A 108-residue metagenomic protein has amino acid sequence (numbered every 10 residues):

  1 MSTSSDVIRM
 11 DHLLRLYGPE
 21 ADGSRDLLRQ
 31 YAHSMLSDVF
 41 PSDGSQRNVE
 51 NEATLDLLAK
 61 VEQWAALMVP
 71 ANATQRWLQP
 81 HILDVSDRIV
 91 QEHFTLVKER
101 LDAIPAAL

Functional and structural regions predicted by a protein language model:
M1, V97-L108: Alpha-helical transmembrane segments and their immediate juxtamembrane boundary regions in integral membrane proteins
M1-R9: Alpha-helical transmembrane signal-anchor/signal-peptide segments
M10-L101: Structured inter-helical modules in multipass membrane proteins
